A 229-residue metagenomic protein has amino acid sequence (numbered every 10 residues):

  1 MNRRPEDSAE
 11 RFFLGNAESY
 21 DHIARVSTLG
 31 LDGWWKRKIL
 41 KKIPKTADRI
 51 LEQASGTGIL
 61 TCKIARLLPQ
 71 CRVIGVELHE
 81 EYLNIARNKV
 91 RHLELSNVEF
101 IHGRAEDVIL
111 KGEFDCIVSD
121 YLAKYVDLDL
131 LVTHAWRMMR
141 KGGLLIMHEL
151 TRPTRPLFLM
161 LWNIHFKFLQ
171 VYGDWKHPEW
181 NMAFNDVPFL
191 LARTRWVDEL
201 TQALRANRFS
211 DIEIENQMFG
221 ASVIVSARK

Functional and structural regions predicted by a protein language model:
M1-S19: N-terminal, positively charged/glycine-rich alpha-helical extensions of SAM-dependent methyltransferases
L29-T46: Conserved alpha-helix/loop element of class I SAM-dependent methyltransferases that forms part of the SAM/SAH-binding
L51-Q53, T57-D107: Class I SAM-dependent methyltransferase SAM/SAH-binding core
E106-I117: A short acidic, Gly/Pro-enriched loop at the edge of an enzyme's catalytic core that lines a small-molecule cofactor
C116-L128: A short SAM/SAH-binding and catalytic strip from SAM-dependent methyltransferases
D129-K141: A short glycine-rich, Lys/Arg-flanked "PGG" loop and its adjoining helix->strand segment in the class I
H148-A203: C-terminal alpha-helical "lid/dimerization" subdomain adjacent to the S-adenosyl-L-methionine
R208-K229: Core SAM-dependent methyltransferase catalytic element
